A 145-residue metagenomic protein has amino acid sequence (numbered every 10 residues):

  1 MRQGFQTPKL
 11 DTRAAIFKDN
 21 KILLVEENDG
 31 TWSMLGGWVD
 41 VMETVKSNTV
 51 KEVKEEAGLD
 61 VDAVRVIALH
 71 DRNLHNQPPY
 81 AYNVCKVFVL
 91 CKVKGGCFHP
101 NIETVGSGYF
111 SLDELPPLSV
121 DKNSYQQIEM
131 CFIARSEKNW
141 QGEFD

Functional and structural regions predicted by a protein language model:
M1, D29-G30, E103-V105: Short linear capping/connector segments at secondary-structure termini
M1-R13: Acidic, metal-coordinating catalytic segment for phosphate/diphosphate chemistry, firing primarily on the Nudix
T12-R13, I22-M42, K46, V50 (+1 more regions): Charged linear interaction tracts used for macromolecular binding and regulation
A14, A63-V66: Generic preference for hydrophobic
K18: A cytosolic small-molecule/anion-sensing beta-strand core signal
E26, I67-H70: Short hydrophobic alpha-helix segments
V39-A63, D71-Q127, W140-F144: Unchanged
Q127-I133: Eukaryotic, compositionally biased intrinsically disordered regions
